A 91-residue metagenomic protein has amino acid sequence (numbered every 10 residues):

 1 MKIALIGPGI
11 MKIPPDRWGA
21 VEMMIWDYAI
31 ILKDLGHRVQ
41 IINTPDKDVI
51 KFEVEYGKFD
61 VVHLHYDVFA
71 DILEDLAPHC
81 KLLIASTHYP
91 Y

Functional and structural regions predicted by a protein language model:
M1-Y91: Catalytic cores of nucleotide-sugar-dependent glycosyltransferases that transfer UDP/GDP/TDP-activated
